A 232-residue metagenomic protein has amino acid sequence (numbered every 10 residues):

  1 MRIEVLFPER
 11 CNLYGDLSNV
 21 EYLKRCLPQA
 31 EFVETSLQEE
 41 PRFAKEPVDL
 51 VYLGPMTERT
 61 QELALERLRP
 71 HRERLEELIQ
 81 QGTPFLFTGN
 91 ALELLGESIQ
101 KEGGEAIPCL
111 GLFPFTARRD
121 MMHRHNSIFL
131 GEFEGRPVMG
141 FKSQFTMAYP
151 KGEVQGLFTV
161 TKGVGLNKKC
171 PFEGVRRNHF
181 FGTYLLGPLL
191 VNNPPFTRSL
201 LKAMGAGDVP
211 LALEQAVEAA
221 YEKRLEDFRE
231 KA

Functional and structural regions predicted by a protein language model:
M1, A30, T83, P108 (+2 more regions): A structural micro-motif
M1-Q80, V191-A232: N-terminal beta1-alpha1 cap of cysteine-dependent amidohydrolase-like domains
E9, M147, G187-L189: Glycine-rich beta-alpha junction loops
E34, L86-G89, K142, Y184: A structural signal for short, well-ordered beta-strand segments and their strand-loop junctions that often border
L50-G54, L86, G182-Y184: Structural motif
M56-E132: Cysteine-nucleophile active-site neighborhood
E102-G174: Pocket-forming structural segment of enzyme catalytic cores
N167-G205: A glycine-centered loop/beta-turn motif at secondary-structure junctions
